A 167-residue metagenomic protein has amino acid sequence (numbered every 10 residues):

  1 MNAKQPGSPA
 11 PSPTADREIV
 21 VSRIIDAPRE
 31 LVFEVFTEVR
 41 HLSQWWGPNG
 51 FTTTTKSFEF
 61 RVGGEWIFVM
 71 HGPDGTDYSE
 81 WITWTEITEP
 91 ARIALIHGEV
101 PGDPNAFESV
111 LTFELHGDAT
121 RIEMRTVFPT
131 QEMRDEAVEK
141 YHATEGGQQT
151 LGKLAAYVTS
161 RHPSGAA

Functional and structural regions predicted by a protein language model:
M1-K4, F128-A167: A conserved amphipathic terminal alpha-helix motif
M1-T52: Hydrophobic ligand-binding cavity/cleft-lining segments
V20-V21, R40-D77, G165-A167: Short beta-edge strand/loop motif at the mouth of beta-sheet-based domains
R23, K56-F58, E80-E86, F107-L115: Hydrophobic/aromatic beta-strand elements that line small-molecule binding cavities or substrate pockets in beta-rich
R29-E30, R61, T85-A91, T112-R121: A short, structured loop/turn motif at beta-sheet edges
V32, L42, W66-F68, W84 (+4 more regions): Hydrophobic pocket/interface hotspot
E65-G98: Helix-adjacent hinge/juxtasegments
I96-Q148: Beta-strand/loop substructures that line and gate deep hydrophobic ligand-binding cavities in soluble
